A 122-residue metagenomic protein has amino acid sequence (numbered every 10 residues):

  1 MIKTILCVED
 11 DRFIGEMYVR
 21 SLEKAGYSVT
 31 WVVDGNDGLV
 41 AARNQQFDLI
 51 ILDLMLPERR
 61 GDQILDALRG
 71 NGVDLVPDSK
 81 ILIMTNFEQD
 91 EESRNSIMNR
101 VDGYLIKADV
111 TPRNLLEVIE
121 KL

Functional and structural regions predicted by a protein language model:
E9: Conserved acidic carboxylate
E16-K24: Charged docking surfaces used in two-component/phosphorelay signaling
G26-V33, A41: Short hydrophobic/Thr-rich beta-strand motif most characteristic of the beta2 strand and flanking loop of CheY-like
D34-D37, R60-D66: Acidic catalytic/metal-coordinating carboxylates
D53, T85: Active-site residues of response regulator receiver
P57, Q89: The feature encodes the CheY-like receiver
D62-V76: Short amphipathic alpha-helix used as the core "switch/output" element in two-component signaling
